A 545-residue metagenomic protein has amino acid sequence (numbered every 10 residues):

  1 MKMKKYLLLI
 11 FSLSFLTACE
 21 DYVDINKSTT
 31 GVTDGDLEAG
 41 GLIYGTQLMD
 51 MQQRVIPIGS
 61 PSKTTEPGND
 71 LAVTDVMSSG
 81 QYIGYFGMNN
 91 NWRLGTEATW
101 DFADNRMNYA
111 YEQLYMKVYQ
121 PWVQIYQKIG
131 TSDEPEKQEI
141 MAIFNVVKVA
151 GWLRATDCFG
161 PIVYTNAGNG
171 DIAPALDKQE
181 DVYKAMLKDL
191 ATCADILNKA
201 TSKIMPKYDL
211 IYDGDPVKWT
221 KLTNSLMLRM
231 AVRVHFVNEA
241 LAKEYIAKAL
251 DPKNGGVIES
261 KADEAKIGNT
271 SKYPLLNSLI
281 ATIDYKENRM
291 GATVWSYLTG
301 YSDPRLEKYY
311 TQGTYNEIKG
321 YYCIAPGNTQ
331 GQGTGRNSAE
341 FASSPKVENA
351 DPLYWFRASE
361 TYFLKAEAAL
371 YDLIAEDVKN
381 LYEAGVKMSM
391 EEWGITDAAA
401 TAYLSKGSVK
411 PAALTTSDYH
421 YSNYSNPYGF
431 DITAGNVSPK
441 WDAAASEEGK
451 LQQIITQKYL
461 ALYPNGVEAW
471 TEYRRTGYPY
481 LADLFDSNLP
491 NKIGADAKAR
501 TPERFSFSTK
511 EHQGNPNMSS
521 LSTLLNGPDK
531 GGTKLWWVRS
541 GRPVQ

Functional and structural regions predicted by a protein language model:
M1-S28: Bacterial Sec-dependent N-terminal signal peptides
C19-Q81, T131, P479, N491-Q545: Membrane-proximal, proline-rich intrinsically disordered regions
K27, A342-S343, F430-G435: Short acidic (Asp/Glu) and glycine-rich catalytic loops that position anionic groups and cofactors
E38, M88-A398, A443-Q452, Q457: Structured, solvent-exposed acidic/aromatic patches
K63-G68, Y310-Q312, A398, G466-R475: Short coil/turn segments at secondary-structure boundaries
G385-L414, D418: Conserved small-residue
S405-Q545: C-terminal functional modules
